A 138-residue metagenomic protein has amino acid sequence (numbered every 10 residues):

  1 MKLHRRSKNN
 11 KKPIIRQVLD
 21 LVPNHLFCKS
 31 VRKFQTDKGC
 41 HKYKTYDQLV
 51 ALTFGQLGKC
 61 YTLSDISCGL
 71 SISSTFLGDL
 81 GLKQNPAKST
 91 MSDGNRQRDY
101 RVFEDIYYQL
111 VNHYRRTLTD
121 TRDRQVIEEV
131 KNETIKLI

Functional and structural regions predicted by a protein language model:
M1-I138: Conserved, well-structured functional cores that handle cations and Mg-NTP chemistry
